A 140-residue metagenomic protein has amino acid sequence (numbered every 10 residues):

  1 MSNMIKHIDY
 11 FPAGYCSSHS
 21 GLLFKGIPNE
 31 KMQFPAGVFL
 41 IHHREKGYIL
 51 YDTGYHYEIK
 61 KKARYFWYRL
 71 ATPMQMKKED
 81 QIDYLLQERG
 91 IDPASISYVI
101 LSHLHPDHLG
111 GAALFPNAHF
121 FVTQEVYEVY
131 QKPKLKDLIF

Functional and structural regions predicted by a protein language model:
M1-M4: Basic/polar N-terminal segments that are highly enriched at the extreme N-terminus, encompassing both cleavable
K6-H7, Y15-Y84: Conserved beta-strand hairpin/beta-sheet module of binuclear metal-dependent hydrolase folds, prominently
Y10-P12, V122: Structural signal for conserved beta-strand scaffold positions within catalytic alpha/beta enzyme cores
Y48, Y55-F140: Active-site HxH/HxHxD metal-binding segment of metal-dependent hydrolases
